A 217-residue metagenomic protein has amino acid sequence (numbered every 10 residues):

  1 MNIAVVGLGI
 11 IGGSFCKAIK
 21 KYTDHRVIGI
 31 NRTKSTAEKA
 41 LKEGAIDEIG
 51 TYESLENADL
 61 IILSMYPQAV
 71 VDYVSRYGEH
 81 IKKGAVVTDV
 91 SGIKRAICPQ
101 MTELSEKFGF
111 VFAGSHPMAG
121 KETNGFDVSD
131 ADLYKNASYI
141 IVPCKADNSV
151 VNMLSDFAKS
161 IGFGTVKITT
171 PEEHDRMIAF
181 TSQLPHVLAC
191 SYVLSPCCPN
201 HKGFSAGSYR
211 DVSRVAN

Functional and structural regions predicted by a protein language model:
M1-Y52, E56: NAD(P)+-binding Rossmann beta1-loop-alpha1 motif at the extreme N-terminus of oxidoreductases
N2, R26, V111, S138 (+1 more regions): Residues at the starts of beta-strands that form the adenosine-phosphate
S35-T36, A69, K94-I97: Conserved short alpha-helix immediately C-terminal to the canonical SAM/SAH-binding motif I of Rossmann-like
I46, A58-D59, G84, N136-A137 (+1 more regions): Short, well-ordered alpha-helix to beta-strand connector turns
Y52-I81, A85-T88, G92: Rossmann-like NAD(P)-binding element
R76-D127: Rossmann-like NAD(P)(H) cofactor-binding subdomain of soluble oxidoreductases
L133-V215: Internal alpha-helical scaffold of NAD(P)-dependent oxidoreductase catalytic cores
